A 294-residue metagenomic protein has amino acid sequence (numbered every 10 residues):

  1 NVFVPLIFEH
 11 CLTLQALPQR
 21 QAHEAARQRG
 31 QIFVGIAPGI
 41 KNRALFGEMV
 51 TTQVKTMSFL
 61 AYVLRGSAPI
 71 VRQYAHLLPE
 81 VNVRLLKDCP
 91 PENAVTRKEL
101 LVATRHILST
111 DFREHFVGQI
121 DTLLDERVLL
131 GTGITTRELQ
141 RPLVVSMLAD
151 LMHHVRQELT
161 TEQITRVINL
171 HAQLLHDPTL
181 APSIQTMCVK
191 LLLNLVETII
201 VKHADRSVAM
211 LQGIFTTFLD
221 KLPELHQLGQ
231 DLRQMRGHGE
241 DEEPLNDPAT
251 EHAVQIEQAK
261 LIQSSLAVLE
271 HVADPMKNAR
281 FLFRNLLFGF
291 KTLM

Functional and structural regions predicted by a protein language model:
N1, Q53-L64, A94-H106, Q140-H153 (+3 more regions): Amphipathic alpha-helical elements of HEAT/ARM-like alpha-solenoid repeat scaffolds that form extended
V2-I40, Q73-E92, I107-T135, V144 (+4 more regions): Amphipathic alpha-helical segments within extended alpha-helical solenoids and repeat-rich scaffolds in large
F33-V54, E243-L269: Intrinsically disordered, low-complexity acidic Ser/Thr-rich regulatory segments
N42, S67-A68, Q157, A204 (+5 more regions): Alpha-helical rod/repeat scaffolding segments in eukaryotic adaptors/tethers and long-chain four-helix cytokines
G47-T51, L139, L159, I256 (+3 more regions): Short, surface-exposed alpha-helical recognition segments that flank or form part of ligand/macromolecule-binding
G66, T110, H154, T198-K202 (+1 more regions): Alpha-solenoid helical repeat scaffolds
G66-I70, P91-E92, L180, D274 (+1 more regions): Alpha-helical structural elements of signaling/regulatory helical domains
